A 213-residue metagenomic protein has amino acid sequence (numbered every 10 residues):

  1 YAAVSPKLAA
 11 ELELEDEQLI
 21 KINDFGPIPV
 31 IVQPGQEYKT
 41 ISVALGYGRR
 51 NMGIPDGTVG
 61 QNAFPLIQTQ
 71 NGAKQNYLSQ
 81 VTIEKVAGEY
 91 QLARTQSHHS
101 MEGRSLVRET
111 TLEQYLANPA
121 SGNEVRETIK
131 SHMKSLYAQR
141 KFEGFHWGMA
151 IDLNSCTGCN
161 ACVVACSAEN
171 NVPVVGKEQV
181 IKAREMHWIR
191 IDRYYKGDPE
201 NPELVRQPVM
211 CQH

Functional and structural regions predicted by a protein language model:
Y1-G148, N154, A165-A168, K177 (+1 more regions): Long, contiguous, secondary-structure-rich segments that constitute the structural scaffold of globular domains
A2, M149, K177-I181, G197 (+2 more regions): Hydrophobic alpha-helical scaffolding
G57, G88, Y194, R206-M210: Long hydrophobic alpha-helices with heptad-repeat/coiled-coil character
Q139-F145, G197-V205: Short glycine/proline-rich turn/loop motifs
G148-N170, E203-H213: Cysteine-centered iron-sulfur cluster-binding motifs in ferredoxin-type domains/subunits of redox enzymes
E169-P202: Non-heme iron-sulfur electron-transfer modules
